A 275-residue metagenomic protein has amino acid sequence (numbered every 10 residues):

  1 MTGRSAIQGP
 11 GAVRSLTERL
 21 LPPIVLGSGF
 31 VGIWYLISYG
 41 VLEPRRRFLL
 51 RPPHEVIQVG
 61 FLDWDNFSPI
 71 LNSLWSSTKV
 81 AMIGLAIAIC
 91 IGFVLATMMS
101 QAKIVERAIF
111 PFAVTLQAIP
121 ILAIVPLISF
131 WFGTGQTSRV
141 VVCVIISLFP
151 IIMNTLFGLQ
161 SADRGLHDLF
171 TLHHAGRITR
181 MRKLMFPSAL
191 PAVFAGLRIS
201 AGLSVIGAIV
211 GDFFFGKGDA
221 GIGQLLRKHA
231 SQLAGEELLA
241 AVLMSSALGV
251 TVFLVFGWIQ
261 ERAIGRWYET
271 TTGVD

Functional and structural regions predicted by a protein language model:
M1-S15: Short, Lys/Arg-rich, polar N-terminal cytosolic tail immediately upstream of the first transmembrane signal-anchor
G9-V13, V41-A86: Periplasmic/extracellular loop-to-transmembrane helix junction in inner-membrane transport proteins
R14-L42: N-terminal signal-anchor transmembrane alpha helix
I83-A113: Transmembrane-helix boundary motif in ABC transporter permease subunits
V114-P150, F157-G158: Generic hydrophobic transmembrane alpha-helix motif, especially the helices
V141-I145, I178-G211, A240, F256: Transmembrane alpha-helices
N154-V193, I222: Short cytoplasmic-facing helical segments at TM-TM junctions of multi-pass membrane proteins
Q160, L239-D275: C-terminal transmembrane helix and the adjacent membrane-cytosol boundary/short C-terminal tail of inner/organellar
